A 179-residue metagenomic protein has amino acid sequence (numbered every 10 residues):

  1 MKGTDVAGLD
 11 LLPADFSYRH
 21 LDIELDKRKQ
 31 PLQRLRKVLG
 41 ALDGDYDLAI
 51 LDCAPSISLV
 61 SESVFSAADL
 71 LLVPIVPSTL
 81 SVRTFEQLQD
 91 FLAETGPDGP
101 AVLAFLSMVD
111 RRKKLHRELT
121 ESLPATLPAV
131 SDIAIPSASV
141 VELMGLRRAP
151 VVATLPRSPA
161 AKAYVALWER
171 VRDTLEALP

Functional and structural regions predicted by a protein language model:
M1-G44, V141-A149: P-loop/Walker-type NTP enzyme "switch/lid" segment
R28-P31, S81, A160: Short, conserved glycine- and acidic-residue-centered signature motifs in active-site or ligand-binding loops
R34, T84-Q87, A163: Charged catalytic carboxylate motif
D43-S139: Conserved catalytic-core segment of NTP-binding enzymes
G145-A166: C-terminal boundary of histidine-terminating zinc-finger modules
A166-L178: C-terminal alpha-helix
